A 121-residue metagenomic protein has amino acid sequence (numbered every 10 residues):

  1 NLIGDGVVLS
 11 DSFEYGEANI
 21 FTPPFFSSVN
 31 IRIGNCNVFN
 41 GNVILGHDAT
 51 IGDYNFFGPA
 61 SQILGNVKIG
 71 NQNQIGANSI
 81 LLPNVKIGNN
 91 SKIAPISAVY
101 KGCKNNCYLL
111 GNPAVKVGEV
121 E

Functional and structural regions predicted by a protein language model:
N1-N42: Extended, small-residue-rich solenoid/repeat segments and analogous flexible loops that form exposed scaffolds
F13, I31, A49, C103 (+1 more regions): Short, flexible helix/strand-to-coil boundary loops that buttress conserved ligand/catalytic motifs in alpha/beta
E14, R32, T50, K68 (+1 more regions): ABC ATPase A-loop
G41, D53, G58-E121: Glycine-rich hexapeptide-repeat left-handed beta-helix
I44-G46: Extended, non-globular alpha-helical segments
